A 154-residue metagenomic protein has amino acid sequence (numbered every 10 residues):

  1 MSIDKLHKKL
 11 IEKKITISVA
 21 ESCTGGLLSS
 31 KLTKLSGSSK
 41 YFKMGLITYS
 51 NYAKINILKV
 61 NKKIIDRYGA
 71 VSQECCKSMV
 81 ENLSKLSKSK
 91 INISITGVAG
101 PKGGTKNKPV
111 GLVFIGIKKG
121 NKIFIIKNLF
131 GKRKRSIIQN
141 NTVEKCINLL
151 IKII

Functional and structural regions predicted by a protein language model:
M1-I154: Short alpha-helical segments enriched in small residues
